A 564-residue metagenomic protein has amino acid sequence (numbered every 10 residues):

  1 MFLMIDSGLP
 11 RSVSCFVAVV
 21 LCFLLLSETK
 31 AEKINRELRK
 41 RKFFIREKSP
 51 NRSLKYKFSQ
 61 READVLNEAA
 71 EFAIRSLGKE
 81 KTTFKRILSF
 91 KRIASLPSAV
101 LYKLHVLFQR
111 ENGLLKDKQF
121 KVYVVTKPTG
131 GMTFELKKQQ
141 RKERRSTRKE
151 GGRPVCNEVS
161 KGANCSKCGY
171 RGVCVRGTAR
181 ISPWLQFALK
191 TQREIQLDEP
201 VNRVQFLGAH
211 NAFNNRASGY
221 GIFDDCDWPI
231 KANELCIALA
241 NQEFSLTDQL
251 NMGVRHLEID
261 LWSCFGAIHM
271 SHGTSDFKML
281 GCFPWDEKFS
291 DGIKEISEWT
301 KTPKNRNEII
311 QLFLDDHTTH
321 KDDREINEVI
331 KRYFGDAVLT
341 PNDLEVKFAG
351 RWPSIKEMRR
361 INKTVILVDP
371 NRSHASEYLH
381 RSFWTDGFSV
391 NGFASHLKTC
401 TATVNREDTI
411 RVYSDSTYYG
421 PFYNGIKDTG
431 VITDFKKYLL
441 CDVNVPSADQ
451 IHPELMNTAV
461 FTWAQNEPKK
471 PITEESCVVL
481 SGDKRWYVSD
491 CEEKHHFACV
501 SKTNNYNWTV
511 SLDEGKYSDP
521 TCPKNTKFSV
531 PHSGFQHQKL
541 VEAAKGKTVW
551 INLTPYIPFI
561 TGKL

Functional and structural regions predicted by a protein language model:
P10-E28: Cleavable N-terminal signal peptides of Sec/SRP-targeted secreted and luminal proteins
E32-R61, R92, H105-R148, E492-V500: Compact beta-sheet-dominated globular domain cores
L38, F43-R52, R141-C174, T178-P183 (+2 more regions): Extracellular/luminal ectodomains of metazoan preproproteins built from arrays of small disulfide-bonded modules
L54-K85, C522-K524: Short, non-transmembrane alpha-helical segments in secretory-pathway proteins
R110-E111, N211-A212, H256-L257, L261-G266 (+6 more regions): Solvent-exposed loop/turn segments at secondary-structure junctions within structured extracellular/periplasmic domains
R153-V159, Y170-V173, I181, A217-L239 (+8 more regions): Surface-exposed intrinsically disordered loops and tails
S182, A188-F348: Chitinase-like catalytic core of GlcNAc-active glycosidases
I361, N371-L564: Extracellular, disulfide-bonded carbohydrate-recognition/adhesion ectodomains, dominated by C-type lectin-like domains
